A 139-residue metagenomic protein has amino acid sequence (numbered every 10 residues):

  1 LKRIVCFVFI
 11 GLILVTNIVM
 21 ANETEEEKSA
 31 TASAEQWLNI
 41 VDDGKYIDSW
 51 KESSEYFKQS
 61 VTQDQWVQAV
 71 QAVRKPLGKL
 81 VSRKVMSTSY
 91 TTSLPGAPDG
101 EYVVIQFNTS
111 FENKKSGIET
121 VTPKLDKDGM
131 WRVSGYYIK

Functional and structural regions predicted by a protein language model:
L1-F7: Bacterial N-terminal signal peptides that target proteins for export
F7-T16: Bacterial N-terminal signal peptides
T16-K45: Short, low-complexity N-terminal intrinsically disordered segments enriched in polar/charged residues
N22-T24, E35-L38, S53-K58, N108-S110: Second-shell loop/turn segments in exported
T31-A32, I47-G100: Short solvent-exposed beta->alpha transition segments
S87-K139: Exposed beta-sheet edge and beta->alpha loop/turn motif
